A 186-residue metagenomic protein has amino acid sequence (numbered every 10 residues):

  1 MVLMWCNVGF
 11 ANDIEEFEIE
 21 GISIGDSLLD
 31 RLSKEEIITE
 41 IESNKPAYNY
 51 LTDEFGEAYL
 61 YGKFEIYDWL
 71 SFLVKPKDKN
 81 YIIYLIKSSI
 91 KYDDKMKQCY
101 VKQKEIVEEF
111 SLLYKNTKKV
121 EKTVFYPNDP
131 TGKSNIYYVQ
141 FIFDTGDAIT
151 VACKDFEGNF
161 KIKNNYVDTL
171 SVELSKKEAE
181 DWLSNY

Functional and structural regions predicted by a protein language model:
A11-F55, L85-Y186: Non-cytosolic coordination micro-motifs
E57-I82: Compositionally biased P/S/T/G-rich terminal and signal peptide-adjacent segments that lie outside catalytic cores
